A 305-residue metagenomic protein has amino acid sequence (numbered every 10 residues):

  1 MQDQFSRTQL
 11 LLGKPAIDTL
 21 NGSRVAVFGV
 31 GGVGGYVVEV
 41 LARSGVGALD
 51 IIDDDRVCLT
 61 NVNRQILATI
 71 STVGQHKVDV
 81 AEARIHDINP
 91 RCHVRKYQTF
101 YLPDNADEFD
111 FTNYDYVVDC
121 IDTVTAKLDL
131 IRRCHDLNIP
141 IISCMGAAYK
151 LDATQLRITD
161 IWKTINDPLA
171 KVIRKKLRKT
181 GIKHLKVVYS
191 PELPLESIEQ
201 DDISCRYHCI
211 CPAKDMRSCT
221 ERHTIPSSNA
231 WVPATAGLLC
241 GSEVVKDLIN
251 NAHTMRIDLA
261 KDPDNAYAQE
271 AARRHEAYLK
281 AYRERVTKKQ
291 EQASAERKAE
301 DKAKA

Functional and structural regions predicted by a protein language model:
M1-A26, K289: N-terminal charged helix/coil linker that caps or initiates catalytic domains
V27-G29, I52: Conserved N-terminal Rossmann-fold NAD(P)-binding element of oxidoreductases
V33-G34: Hydrophobic/small residue at the entry helix of a nucleotide-binding pocket
R43-A48: Conserved S-adenosyl-L-methionine
I51-N89: Glycine-rich phosphate-binding loop and adjoining beta1-alpha1-beta2 segment of Rossmann-like nucleotide-binding folds
T60-L67, Y149-D160: Acidic/polar active-site rim loop that often engages polyanionic ligands
Q98-A106: Conserved SAM/SAH-binding loop
T112-N113, A126, I141, L151 (+2 more regions): Glycine-rich phosphate/adenylate-binding loop
